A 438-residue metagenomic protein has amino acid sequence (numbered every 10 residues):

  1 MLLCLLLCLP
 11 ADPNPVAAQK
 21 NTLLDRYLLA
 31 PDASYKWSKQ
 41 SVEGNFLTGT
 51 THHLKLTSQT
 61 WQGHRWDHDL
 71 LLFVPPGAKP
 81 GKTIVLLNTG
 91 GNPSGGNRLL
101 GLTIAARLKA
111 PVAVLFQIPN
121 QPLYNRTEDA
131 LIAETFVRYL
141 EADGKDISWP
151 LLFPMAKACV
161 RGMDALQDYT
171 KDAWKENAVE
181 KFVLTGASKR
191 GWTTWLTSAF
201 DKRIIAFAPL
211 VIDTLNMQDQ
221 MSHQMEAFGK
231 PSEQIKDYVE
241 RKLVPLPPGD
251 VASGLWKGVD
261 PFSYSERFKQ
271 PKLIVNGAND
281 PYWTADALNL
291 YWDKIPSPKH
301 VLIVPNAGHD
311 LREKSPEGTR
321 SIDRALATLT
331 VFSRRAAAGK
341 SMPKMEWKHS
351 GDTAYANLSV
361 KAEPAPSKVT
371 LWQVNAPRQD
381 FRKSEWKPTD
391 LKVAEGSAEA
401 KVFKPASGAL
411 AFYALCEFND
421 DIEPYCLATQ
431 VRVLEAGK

Functional and structural regions predicted by a protein language model:
L28-A78, L115, I147, L152-F153: N-terminal cap/lid segment of alpha/beta-hydrolase-fold proteins
D69-L72, G81-G90: Short beta-strand element of the alpha/beta-hydrolase
N92, T103, K109-K157, T214-K230 (+1 more regions): Cap/lid segment of the alpha/beta-hydrolase catalytic domain
A142-S188, F200, I204: Gly/Ser-rich "nucleophile elbow"/oxyanion-hole loop immediately N-terminal to the catalytic nucleophile in hydrolases
L196-P245, I303-N306, L311-D323: Hydrolase active-site cap/lid region
F268, I274-N276: Short beta-strand/loop motif that positions the catalytic acidic residue of the alpha/beta-hydrolase fold
P281-A287: Conserved alpha/beta-hydrolase "acid-adjacent" motif
T330-Q373, K387-S397, K401: Surface beta-strand/loop "capping" patches
